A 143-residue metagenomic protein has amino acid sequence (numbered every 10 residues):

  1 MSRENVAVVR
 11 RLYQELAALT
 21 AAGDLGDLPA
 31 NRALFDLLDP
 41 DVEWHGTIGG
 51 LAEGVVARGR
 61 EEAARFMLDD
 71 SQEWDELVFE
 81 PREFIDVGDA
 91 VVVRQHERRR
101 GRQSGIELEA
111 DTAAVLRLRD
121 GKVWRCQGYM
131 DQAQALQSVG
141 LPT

Functional and structural regions predicted by a protein language model:
M1-E4, V8, L68-T143: A beta-strand edge to alpha-helix "cap/lid" segment located at domain peripheries
M1-L37, G140-T143: Short, low-complexity N-terminal intrinsically disordered segments enriched in polar/charged residues
A22-G23, R58, S104: Residues that cap or flank secondary-structure elements
G23, A52, W124: Generic anion/oxyanion-binding catalytic loop in active/binding sites
R32-D89: A solvent-exposed, acidic/Ser-Thr-rich amphipathic alpha-helical stretch
